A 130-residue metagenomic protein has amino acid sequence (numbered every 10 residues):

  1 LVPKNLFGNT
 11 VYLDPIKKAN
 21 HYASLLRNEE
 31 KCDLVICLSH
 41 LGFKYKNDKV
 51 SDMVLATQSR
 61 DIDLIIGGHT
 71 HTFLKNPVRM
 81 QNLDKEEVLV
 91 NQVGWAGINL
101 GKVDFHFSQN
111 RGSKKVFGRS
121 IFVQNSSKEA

Functional and structural regions predicted by a protein language model:
L1-K128: Acidic, metal/ion-coordinating pockets
